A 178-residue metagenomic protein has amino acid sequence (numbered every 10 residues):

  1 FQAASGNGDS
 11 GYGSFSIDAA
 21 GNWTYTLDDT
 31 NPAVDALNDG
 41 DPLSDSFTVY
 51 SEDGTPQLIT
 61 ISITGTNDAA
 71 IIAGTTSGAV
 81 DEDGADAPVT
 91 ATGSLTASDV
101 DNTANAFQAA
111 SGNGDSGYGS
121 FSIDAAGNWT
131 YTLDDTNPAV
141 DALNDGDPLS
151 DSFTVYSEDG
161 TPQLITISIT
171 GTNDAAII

Functional and structural regions predicted by a protein language model:
F1-G11, I71-G117, I177: Extracellular ectodomain surface segments
N7-T64, A85-D86, L95, G114-G171: Acidic, turn/loop-rich segments in luminal/extracellular domains of secretory-pathway and cell-surface proteins
N67-I72, G127, N173-I177: Proline-centered linker/hinge motifs at extracellular inter-domain junctions
